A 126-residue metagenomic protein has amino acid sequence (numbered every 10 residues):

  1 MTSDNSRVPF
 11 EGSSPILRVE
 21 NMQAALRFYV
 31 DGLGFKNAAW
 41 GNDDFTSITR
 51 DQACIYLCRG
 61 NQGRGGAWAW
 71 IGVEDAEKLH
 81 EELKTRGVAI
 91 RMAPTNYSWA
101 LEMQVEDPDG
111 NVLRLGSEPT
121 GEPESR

Functional and structural regions predicted by a protein language model:
M1-L26, C54, A67-A69, S117-R126: N-terminal beta-strand motif that seeds the catalytic metal site of vicinal oxygen chelate
M1-V8, H80-R126: Vicinal oxygen chelate
G12-E20, I48-T49, G60-R86, L101-E106: Vicinal oxygen chelate
S14, L33, R114: Short catalytic micro-motifs in class I SAM-dependent methyltransferases
Q23-K36: Amphipathic alpha-helical segments
A24-A25, G41-T46, S98, G121-P123: Short glycine/proline-centered loop/turn elements that form peptide/ligand docking sites
G34-A39, I90-A93: Short secondary-structure junctions
K36-A67, V112-E118: Conserved short beta-strand elements that form part of the metal-binding/catalytic scaffold of enzyme active sites
